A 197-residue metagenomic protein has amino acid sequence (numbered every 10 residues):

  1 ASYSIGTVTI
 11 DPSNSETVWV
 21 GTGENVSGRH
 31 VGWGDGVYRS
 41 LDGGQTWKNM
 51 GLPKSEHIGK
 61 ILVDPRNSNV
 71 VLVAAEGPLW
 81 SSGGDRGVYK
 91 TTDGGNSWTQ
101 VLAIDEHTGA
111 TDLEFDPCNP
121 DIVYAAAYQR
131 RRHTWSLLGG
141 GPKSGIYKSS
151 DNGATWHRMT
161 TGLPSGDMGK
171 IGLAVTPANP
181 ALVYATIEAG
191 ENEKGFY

Functional and structural regions predicted by a protein language model:
A1-Y197: Beta-propeller blade termini and top-face loops
